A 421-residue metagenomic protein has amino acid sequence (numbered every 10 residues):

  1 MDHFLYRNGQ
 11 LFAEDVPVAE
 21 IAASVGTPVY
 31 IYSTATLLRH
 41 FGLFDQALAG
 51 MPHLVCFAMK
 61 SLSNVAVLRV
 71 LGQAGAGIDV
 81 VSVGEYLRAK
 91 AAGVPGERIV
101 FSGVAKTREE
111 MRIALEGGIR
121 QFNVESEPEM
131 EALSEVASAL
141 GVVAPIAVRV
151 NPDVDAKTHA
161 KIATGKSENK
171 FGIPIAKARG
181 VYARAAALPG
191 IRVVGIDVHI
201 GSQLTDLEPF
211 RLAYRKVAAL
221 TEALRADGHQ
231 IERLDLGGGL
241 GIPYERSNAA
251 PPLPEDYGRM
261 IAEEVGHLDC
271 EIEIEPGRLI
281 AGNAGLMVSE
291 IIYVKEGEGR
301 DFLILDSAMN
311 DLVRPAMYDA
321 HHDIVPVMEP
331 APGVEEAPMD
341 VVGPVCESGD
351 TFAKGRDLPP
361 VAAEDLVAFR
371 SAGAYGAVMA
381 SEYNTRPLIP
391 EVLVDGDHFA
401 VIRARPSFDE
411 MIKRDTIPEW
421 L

Functional and structural regions predicted by a protein language model:
M1-A144, A183, L188-R192, A219-E222 (+2 more regions): A charged N-terminal "starter" segment
P17, S33-T36, H40, S63-V67 (+20 more regions): General structural feature for long, well-ordered alpha-helical segments within catalytic domains of soluble enzymes
L37, K60, S82, A114 (+7 more regions): Conserved, mostly hydrophobic/aromatic
M59-S63, G84-E85, A105-K106, S126-P128 (+7 more regions): Active-site-proximal loop/turn and secondary-structure-junction residues that shape catalytic pockets, frequently
L68, A91, M111-E116, L133-V136 (+6 more regions): Short acidic, glycine/serine/threonine-rich loops at helix termini
I78-D79, I99, F122, I196 (+3 more regions): Hydrophobic residues within beta-strands of alpha/beta enzymes
P152-V294, L358, N384-R386, D395: Active-site loop/helix belt of alpha/beta enzymes
M260, D269-L421: Charged (often Lys/Glu-rich) extended helix/loop segments that serve as interaction or gating elements
